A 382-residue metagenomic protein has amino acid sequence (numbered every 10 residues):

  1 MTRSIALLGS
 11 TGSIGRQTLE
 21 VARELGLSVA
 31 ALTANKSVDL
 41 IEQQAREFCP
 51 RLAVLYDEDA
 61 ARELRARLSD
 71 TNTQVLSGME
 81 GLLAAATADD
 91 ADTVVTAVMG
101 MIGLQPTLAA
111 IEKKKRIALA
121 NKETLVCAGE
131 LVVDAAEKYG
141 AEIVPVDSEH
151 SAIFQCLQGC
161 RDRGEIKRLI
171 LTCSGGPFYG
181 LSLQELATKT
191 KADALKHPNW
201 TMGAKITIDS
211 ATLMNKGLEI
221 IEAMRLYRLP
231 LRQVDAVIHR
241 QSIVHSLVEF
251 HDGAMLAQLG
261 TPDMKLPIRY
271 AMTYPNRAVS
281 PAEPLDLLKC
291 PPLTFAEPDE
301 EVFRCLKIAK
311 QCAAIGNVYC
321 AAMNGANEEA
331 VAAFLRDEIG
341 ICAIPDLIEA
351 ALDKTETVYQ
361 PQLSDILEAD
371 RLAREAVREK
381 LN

Functional and structural regions predicted by a protein language model:
M1-N382: Catalytic, metal-anchored helix/loop core of enzyme active sites in primary metabolism
